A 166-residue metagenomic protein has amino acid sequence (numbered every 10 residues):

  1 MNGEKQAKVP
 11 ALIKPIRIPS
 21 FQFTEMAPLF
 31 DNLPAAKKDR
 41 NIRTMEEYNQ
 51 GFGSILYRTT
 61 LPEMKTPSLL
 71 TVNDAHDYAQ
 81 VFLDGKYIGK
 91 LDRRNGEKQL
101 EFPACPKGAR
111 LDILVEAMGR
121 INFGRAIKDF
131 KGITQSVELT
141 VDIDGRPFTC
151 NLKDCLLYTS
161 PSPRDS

Functional and structural regions predicted by a protein language model:
A7-A35, I143-L157: Predominantly extracellular/luminal regions of secreted and cell-surface proteins, especially disulfide-bonded
P28-S54, S160: Edge strands and adjacent loops of beta-rich recognition modules
L56-T66, E101-P106: Extracellular and analogous surface-interaction loops
P67-F82, L111: Aromatic-lined ligand-binding clefts that engage carbohydrates, nucleic acids, or primary amines
D77-F82, K86-P103, K107: A cross-kingdom feature marking solvent-exposed beta-strand/loop segments within repeated, beta-rich binding/scaffold
F102-G119: Short, well-structured beta-strand segments enriched in hydrophobic/aromatic residues within extracellular or lumenal
E116-F148: Glycine/proline-rich low-complexity spacer/linker segments in large multi-domain proteins
Y158-D165: Conserved small/polar residues in nucleotide/adenosyl-binding loops
